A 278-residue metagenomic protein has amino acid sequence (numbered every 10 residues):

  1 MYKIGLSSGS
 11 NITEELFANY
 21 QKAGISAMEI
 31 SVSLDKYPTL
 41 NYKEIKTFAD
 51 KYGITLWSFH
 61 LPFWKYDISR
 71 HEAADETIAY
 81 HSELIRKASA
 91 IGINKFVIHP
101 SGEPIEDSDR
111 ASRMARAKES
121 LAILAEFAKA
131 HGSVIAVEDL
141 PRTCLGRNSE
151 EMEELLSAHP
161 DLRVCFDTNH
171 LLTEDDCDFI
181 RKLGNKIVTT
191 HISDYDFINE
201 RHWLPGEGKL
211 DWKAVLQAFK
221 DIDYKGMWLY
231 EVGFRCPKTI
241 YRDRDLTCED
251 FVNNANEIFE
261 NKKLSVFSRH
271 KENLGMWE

Functional and structural regions predicted by a protein language model:
M1-A90, R163, E249, N253-E278: N-terminal pre-domain/capping segments
M1-G5, S10-Q21, G146-C165, L171-E278: Histidine-acidic metal/acid-base catalytic patches
S7-S8, D35-K36, D75, M114-A115 (+3 more regions): Residue-level marker of alpha-helix boundaries and capping positions
S10-I12, V32-L34, L61-K65, P100-P104 (+4 more regions): Active-site-proximal loop/turn and secondary-structure-junction residues that shape catalytic pockets, frequently
F17-A23, T39-F59, E83-G92, A122-A130 (+3 more regions): Acidic (Asp/Glu)-rich catalytic clusters
E29, S58, V97, A136 (+3 more regions): Conserved beta-strand positions in the central sheet of alpha/beta enzyme cores
K51, R70-R163, R242, D250 (+1 more regions): Active-site acidic/histidine proton-transfer and metal-coordination neighborhood in alpha/beta enzyme cores
K65-H71, P104-D109, I198-W203, C236-Y241: A short acidic, helix-capping loop that chelates divalent metal ions and anchors anionic groups
